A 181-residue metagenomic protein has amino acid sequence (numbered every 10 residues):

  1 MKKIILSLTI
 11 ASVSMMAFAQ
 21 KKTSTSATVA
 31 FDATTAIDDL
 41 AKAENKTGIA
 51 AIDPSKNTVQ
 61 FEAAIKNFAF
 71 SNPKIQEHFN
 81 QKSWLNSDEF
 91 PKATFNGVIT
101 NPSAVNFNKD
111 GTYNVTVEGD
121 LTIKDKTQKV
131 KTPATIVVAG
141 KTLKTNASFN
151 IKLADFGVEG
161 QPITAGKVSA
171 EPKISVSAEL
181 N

Functional and structural regions predicted by a protein language model:
M1-T23: Bacterial Sec-dependent N-terminal signal peptides
Q20-N181: Low-complexity, acidic/polar, glycine-enriched regions of mature
